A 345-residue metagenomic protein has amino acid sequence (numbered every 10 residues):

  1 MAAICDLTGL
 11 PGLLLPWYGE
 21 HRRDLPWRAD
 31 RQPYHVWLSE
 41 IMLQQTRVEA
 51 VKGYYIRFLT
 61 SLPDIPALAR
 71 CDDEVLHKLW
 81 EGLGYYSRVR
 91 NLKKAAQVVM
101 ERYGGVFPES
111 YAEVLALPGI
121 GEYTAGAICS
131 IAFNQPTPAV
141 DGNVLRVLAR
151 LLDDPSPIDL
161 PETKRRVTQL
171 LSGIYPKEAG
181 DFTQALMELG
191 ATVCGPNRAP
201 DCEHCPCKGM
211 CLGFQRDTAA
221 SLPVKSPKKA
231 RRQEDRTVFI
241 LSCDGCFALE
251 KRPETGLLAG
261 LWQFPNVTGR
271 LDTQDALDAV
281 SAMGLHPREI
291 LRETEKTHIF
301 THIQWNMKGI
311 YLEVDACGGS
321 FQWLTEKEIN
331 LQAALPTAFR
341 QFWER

Functional and structural regions predicted by a protein language model:
M1-D24, A29, A191-R345: Intrinsically disordered, low-complexity, charged terminal extensions of DNA damage-control enzymes
A3-E203, C207-R216, H286: Catalytic cores of DNA base-excision repair glycosylases
